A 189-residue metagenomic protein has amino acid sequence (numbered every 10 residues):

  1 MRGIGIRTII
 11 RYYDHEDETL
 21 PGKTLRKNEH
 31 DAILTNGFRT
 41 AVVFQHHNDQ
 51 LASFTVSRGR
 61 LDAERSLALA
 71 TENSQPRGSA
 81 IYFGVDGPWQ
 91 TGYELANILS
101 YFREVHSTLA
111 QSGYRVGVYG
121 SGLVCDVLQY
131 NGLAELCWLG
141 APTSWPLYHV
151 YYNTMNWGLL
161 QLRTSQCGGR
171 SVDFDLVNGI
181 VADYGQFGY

Functional and structural regions predicted by a protein language model:
M1, C125, Y130-Y189: Functionally critical loop-and-helix segments that line ligand-binding/catalytic clefts of soluble enzyme domains
M1-R7: N-terminal module-boundary/linker segments of secreted carbohydrate-active enzymes
R2, L34-G37, A110: Anion (oxyanion) recognition and catalysis
T8-R11, F38-V43, S79-I81, V116-V118 (+2 more regions): Hydrophobic faces of well-ordered beta-strands that scaffold small-molecule active sites in alpha/beta enzyme cores
R11-Q90, L99, R103: Substrate-binding cleft of extracellular glycoside hydrolase catalytic domains
Y13-E16, Q45-H47, D86-P88, Y119-C125 (+2 more regions): Active-site beta-loop-alpha junctions enriched in small/polar residues
Y101-Q111: Alpha-helix-loop-beta-strand connector modules within alpha/beta enzyme cores
L109-V127, E135: Aromatic-lined carbohydrate-recognition surfaces of secreted/lumenal glycan-active proteins
